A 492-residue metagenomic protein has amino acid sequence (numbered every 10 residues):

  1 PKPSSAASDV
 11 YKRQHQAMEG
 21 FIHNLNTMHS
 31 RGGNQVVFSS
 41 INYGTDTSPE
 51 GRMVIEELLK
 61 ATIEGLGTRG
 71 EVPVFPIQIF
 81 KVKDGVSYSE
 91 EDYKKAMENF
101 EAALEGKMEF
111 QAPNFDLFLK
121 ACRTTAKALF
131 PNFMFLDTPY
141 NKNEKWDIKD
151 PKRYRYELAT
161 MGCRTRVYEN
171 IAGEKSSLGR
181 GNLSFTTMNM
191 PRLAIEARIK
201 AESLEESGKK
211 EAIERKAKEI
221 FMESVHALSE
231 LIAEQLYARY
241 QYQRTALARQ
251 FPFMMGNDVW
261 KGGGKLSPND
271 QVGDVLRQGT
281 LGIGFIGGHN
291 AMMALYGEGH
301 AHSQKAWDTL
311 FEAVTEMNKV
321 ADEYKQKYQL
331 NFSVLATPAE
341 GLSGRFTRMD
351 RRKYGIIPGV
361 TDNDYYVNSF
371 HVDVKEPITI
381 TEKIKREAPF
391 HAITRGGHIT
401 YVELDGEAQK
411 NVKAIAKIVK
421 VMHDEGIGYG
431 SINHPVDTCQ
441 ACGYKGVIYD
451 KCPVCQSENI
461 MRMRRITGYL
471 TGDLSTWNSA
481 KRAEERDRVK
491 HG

Functional and structural regions predicted by a protein language model:
P1-A7, Y11: Single conserved hydrophobic/aromatic residue that forms the stacking wall/gate of nucleotide- or nucleobase-binding
K12-K149, Q304-E340: Gly/Pro-rich turn-and-neighbor structural signature
N42-D46, P76-D84, T245-D270, Q329-R345 (+2 more regions): A glycine-rich phosphate-binding loop feature that marks nucleotide/adenosyl-phosphate handling sites
C122-A294, G299, G406-A408, I415-Q440: Structured mid-domain segments that build the active-site/substrate or prosthetic-cofactor binding neighborhood
K325-V367: Extended amphipathic alpha-helical segments with heptad-repeat/coiled-coil character used for oligomerization, fusion
E376-H434: Long, repeat-rich segments with strong aromatic
E425-M461: Cys/His-rich short segments
D450-G492: Long insertion/accessory domains within large nucleic-acid-processing enzymes
